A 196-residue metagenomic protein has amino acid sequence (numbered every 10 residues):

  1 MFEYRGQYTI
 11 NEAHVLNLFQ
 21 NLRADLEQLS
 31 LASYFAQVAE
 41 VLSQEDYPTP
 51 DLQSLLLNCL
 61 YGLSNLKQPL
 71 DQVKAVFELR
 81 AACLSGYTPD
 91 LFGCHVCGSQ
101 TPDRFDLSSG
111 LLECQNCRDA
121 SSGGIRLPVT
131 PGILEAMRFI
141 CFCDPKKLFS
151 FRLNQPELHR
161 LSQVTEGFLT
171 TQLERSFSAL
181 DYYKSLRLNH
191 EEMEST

Functional and structural regions predicted by a protein language model:
M1-T196: Non-catalytic alpha-helical scaffolds and adjoining flexible linkers that form interface surfaces for assembly
